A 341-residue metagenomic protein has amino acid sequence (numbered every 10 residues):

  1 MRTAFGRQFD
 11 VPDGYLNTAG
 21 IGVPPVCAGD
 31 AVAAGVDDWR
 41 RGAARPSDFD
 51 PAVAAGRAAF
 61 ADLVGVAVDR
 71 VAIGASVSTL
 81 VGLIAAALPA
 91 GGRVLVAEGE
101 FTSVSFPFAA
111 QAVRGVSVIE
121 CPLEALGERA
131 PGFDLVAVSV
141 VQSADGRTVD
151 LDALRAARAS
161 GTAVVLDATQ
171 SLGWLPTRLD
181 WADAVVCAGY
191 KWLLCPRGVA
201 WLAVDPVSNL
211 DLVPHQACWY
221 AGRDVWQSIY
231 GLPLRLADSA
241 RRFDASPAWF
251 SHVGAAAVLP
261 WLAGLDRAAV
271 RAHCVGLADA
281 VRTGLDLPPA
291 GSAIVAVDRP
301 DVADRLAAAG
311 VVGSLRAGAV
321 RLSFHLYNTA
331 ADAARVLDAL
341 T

Functional and structural regions predicted by a protein language model:
M1-T341: Pyridoxal 5′-phosphate
